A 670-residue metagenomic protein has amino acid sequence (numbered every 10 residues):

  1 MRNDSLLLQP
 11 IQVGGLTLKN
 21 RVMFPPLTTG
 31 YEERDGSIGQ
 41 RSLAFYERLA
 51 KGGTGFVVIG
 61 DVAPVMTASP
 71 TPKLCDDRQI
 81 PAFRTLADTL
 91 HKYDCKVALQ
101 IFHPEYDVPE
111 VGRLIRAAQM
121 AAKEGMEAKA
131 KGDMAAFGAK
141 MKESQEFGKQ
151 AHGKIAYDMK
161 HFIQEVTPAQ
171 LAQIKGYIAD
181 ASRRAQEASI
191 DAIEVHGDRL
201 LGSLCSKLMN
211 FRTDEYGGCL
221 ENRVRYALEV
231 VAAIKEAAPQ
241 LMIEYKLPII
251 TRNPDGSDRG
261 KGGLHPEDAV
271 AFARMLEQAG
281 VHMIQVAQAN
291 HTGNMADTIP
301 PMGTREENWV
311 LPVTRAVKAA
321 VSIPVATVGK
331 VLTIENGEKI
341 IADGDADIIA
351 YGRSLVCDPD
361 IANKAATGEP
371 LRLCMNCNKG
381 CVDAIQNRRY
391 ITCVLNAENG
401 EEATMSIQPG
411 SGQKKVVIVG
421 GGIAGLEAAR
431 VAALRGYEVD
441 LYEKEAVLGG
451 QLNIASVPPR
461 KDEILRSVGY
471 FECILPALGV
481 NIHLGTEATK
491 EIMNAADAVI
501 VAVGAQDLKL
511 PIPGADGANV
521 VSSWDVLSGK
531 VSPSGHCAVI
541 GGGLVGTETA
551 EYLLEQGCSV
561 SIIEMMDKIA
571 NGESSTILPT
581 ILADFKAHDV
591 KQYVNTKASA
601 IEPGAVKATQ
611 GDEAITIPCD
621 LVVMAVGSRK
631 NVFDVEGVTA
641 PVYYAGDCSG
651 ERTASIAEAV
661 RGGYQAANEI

Functional and structural regions predicted by a protein language model:
M1-V419, I423, E427-L434, E438-V439 (+3 more regions): Flavin-dependent oxidoreductase catalytic cores
R2-I11, E398-E402, G479-T486, G517-W524 (+1 more regions): Short gly/ser/thr-rich secondary-structure transition/capping motifs
I284, V317, I340, G352 (+10 more regions): Hydrophobic, well-ordered secondary-structure elements that form the walls of internal hydrophobic environments
G329, N378, A397, T486 (+3 more regions): Residues at the C-termini of beta-strands that transition into short coil/loop
G410-L441, L448, H483-E491, A495 (+5 more regions): Rossmann-like dinucleotide/flavin-binding elements
E438-L478, A550-T596, G650-R652: Rossmann-like dinucleotide-binding cores of NAD(P)H-dependent redox enzymes
